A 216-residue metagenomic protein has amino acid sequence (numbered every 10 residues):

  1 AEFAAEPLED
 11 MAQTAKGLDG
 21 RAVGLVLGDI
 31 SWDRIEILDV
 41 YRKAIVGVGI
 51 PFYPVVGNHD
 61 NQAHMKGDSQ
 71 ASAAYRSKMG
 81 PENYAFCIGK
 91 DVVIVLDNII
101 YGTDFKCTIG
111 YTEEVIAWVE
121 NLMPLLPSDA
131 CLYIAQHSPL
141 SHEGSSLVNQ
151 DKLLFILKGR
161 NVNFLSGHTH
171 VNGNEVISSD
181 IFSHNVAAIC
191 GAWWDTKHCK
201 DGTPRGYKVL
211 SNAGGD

Functional and structural regions predicted by a protein language model:
A1-V40: N-terminal active-site segment of His-dependent metallophosphoesterases
E2, L27-W32, T103-Y111, P139-S145: The substrate-binding groove and active-site-proximal loops of carbohydrate-active enzymes, especially glycoside
A22-G24, L132, V162: Conserved acidic residues
L27, M123-E143: Short acidic, glycine-rich surface-loop motifs adjacent to enzyme active sites
G28-D29, G57-N58, H137, G167-H168: Active-site glycine-centered loops adjacent to acidic/histidine catalytic or metal-binding residues that shape
I35-S128, V148-L165, N174-L210: Extended active-site neighborhood of metal-dependent phosphoesterases/phosphodiesterases
I134-P139, F164-N172: Histidine-centered catalytic micro-motifs
G214-D216: Short, compositionally biased P/S/T/A/G/V-rich stretches that sit at domain boundaries
